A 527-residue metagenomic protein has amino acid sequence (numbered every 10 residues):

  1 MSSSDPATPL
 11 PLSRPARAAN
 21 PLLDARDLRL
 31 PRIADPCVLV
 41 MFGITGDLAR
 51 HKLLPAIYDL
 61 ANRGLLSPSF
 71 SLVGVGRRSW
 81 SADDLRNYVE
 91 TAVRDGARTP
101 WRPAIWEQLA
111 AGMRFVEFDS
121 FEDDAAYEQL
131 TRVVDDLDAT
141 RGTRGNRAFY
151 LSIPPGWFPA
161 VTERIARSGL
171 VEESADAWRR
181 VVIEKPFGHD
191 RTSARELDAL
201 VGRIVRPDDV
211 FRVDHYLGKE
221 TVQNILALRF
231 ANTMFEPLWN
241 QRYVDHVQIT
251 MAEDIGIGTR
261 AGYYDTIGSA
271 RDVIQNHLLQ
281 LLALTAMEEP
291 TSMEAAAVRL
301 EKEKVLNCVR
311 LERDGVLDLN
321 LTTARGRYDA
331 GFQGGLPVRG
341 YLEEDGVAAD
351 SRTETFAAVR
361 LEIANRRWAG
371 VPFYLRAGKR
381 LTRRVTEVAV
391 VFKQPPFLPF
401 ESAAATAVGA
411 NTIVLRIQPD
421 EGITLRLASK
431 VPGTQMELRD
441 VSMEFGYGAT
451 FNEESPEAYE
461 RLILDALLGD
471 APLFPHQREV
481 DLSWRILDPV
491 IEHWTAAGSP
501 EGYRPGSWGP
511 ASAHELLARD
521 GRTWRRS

Functional and structural regions predicted by a protein language model:
S2-I183, F187-S527: Secretory/organelle targeting and membrane-embedding segments
